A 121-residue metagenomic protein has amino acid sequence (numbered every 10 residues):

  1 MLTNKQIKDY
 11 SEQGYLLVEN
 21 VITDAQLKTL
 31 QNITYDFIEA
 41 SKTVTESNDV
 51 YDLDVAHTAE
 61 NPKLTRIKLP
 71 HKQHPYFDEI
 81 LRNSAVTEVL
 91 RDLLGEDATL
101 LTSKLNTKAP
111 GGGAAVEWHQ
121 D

Functional and structural regions predicted by a protein language model:
M1-Q13, E19-W118: Non-heme Fe(II)-dependent double-stranded beta-helix
D121: A short beta-loop-beta micro-motif enriched in histidine and acidic residues
